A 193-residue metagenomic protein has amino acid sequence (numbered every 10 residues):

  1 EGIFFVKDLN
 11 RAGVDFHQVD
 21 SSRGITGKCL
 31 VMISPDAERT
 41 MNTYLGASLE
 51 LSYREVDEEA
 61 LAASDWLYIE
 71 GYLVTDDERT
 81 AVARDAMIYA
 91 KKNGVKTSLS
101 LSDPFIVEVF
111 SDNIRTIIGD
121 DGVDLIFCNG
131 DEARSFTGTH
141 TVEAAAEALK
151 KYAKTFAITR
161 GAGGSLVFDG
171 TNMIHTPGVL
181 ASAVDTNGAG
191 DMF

Functional and structural regions predicted by a protein language model:
E1-C29, P35-D36, L45: Substrate-binding N-lobe of the ribokinase-like
A12-D15, D112-S135: Structural recognition of alpha->loop->beta junctions
F16, T97-S98, F156: Hydrophobic beta-strand scaffold residues
E55, A81, V107-G119: Distinct, well-ordered alpha-helical segments
S64: An anion/phosphate-binding loop that grips the pyrophosphate of nucleotide cofactors and donors
Y72, S102-P104, D131, G161 (+1 more regions): Active-site beta-loop-alpha junctions enriched in small/polar residues
I88-K92, D112, T116, G138-F193: Conserved phosphate-binding/catalytic region of the ribokinase-like
N93-L101: Short beta-strand/loop segments at the ligand-binding rim of alpha/beta enzyme cores
